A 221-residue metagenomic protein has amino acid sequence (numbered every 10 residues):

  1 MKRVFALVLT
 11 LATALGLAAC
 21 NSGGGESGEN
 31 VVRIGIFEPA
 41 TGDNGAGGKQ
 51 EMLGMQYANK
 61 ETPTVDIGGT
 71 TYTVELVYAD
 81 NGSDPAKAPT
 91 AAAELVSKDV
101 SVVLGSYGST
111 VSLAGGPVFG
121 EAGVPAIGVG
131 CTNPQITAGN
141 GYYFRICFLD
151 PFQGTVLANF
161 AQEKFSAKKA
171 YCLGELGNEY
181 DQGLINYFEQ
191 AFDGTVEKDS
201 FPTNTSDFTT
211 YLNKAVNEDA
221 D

Functional and structural regions predicted by a protein language model:
M1-R33, T64-G68: Short, low-complexity disordered leader/linker segments with a strong preference for bacterial N-terminal type II
S22, S27, F160-A170, K214-D219: Glycine-rich phosphate/diphosphate-binding loops that line cofactor/substrate pockets in enzymes
S22-V31, A46-E51, V65-T137, S200-T209 (+1 more regions): Beta-alpha junction/loop-to-helix N-cap segments that form part of ligand/metal-binding clefts
N30-M52, N59, S106, K169-E175: Short beta-strand segments enriched in small/hydrophobic residues
A40-A46, Y78-N81, V100-V102, G141-C147 (+1 more regions): Second-shell loop/turn segments in exported
G45-G68, N186-A191: Short, polar/charged alpha-helical segment
E51-G54, V111, Q153, L184: Hydrophobic alpha-helical membrane-association signature
Y143-N204: An alpha-beta-alpha
